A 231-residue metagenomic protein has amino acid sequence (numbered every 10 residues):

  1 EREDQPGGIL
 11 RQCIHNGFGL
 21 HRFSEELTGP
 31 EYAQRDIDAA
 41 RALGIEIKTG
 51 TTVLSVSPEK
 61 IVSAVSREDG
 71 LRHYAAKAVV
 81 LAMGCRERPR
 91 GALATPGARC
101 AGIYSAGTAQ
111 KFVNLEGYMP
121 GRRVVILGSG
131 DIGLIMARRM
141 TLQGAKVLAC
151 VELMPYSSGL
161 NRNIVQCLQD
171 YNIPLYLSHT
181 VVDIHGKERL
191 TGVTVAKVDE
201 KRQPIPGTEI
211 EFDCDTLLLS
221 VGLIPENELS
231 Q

Functional and structural regions predicted by a protein language model:
E1-Q231: Residues forming the flavin
